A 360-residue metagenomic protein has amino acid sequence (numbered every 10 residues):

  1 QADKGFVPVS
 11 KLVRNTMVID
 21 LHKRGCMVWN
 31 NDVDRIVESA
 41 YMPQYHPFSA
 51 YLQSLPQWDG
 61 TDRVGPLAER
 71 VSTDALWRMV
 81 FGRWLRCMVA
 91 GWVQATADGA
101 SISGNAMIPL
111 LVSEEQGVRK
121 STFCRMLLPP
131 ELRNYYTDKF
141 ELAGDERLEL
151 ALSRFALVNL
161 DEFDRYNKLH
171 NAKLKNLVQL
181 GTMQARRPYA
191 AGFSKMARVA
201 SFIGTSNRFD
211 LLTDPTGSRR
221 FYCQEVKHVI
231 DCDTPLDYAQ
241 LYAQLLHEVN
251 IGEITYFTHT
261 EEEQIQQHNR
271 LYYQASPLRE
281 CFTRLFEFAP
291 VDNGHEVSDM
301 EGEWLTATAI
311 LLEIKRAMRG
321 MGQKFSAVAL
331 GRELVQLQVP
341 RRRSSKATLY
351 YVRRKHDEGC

Functional and structural regions predicted by a protein language model:
Q1-T61, S72-M79, G320-M321, C360: N-terminal nucleic-acid engagement/recognition segments and initiation subdomains in replication, restriction
S39-S153: P-loop NTPase catalytic core of nucleic-acid-dependent motor ATPases
R147-S153, R187-T205: AAA+/SF3 P-loop NTPase mechanochemical coupling elements
F155-Q179, L212-S218: Conserved AAA+/SF3 P-loop NTPase catalytic/coupling segment centered on the Walker-B
N171-S194: Conserved catalytic/switch belt of AAA+ P-loop NTPases
A190, H228-C232, L236, D299-C360: Positively charged interface segments
L212-D231: A short helix-turn-beta junction within AAA+ P-loop NTPase domains corresponding to the substrate/partner-engaging
I251-E301: Conserved alpha/beta core segments of nucleic-acid transaction machinery
